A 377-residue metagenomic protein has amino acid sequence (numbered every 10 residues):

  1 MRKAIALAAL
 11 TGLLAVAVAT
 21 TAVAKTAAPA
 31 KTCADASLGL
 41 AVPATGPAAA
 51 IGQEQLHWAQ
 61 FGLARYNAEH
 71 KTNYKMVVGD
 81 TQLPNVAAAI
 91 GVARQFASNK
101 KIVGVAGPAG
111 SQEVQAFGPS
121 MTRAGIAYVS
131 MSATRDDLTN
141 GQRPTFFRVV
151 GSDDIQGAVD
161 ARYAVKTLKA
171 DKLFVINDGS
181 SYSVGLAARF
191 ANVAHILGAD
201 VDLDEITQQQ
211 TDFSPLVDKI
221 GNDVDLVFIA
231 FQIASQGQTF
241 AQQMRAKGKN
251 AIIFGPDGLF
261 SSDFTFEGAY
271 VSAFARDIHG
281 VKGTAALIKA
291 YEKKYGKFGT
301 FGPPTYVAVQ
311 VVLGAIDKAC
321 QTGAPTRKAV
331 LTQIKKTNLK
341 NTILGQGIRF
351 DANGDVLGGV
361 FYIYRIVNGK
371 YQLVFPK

Functional and structural regions predicted by a protein language model:
M1-S37, A68-E69: Short, low-complexity disordered leader/linker segments with a strong preference for bacterial N-terminal type II
T26-A28, C33-D35, A50-H57, R65-N140 (+3 more regions): Beta-alpha junction/loop-to-helix N-cap segments that form part of ligand/metal-binding clefts
A34-S37, K71-K75, N99-G104, R123-Y128 (+6 more regions): Loop/turn elements at helix/coil->beta-strand transitions in domains of secreted/extracellular proteins
A41-A44, G79-Q82, G107-G110, M131-T134 (+6 more regions): Active-site-proximal beta-strand/loop segments in catalytic clefts of secreted hydrolases
A87-G91, R135-D137, P144-G248, D277-A286: Extracellular/periplasmic Venus flytrap/periplasmic-binding protein
F96-A109, V129-M131, K172-N177, V224-A234 (+3 more regions): Periplasmic-binding protein-like
Q238-V307, C320, V367-P376: Extracellular/periplasmic periplasmic-binding protein-like sensory domains
K294-G302, L313-Y371: Segments of small-molecule ligand-sensing domains
